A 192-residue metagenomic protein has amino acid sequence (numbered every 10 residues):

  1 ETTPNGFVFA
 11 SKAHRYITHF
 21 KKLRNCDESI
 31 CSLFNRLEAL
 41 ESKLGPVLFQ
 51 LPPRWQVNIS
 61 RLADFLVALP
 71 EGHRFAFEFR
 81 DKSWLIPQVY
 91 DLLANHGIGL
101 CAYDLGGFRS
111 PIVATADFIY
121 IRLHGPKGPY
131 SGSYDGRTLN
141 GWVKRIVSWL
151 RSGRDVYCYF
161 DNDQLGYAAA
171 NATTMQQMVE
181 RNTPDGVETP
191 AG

Functional and structural regions predicted by a protein language model:
E1-G192: Residues lining hydrophobic/aromatic ligand-binding pockets adjacent to catalytic sites
